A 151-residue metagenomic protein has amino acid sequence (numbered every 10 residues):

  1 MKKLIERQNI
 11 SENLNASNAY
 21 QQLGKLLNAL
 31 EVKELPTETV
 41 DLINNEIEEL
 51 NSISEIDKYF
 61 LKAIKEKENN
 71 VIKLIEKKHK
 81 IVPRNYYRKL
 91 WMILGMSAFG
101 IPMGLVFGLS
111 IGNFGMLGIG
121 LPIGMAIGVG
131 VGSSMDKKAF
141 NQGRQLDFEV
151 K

Functional and structural regions predicted by a protein language model:
M1-I101, L109-G115, S133-K151: Helix-termini ("caps") and immediately adjacent flexible loops/tails, especially at membrane-solvent interfaces
G112-M125: Hydrophobic alpha-helical transmembrane segments
G124-G132: Alpha-helical transmembrane segments and their membrane-interface exit regions
